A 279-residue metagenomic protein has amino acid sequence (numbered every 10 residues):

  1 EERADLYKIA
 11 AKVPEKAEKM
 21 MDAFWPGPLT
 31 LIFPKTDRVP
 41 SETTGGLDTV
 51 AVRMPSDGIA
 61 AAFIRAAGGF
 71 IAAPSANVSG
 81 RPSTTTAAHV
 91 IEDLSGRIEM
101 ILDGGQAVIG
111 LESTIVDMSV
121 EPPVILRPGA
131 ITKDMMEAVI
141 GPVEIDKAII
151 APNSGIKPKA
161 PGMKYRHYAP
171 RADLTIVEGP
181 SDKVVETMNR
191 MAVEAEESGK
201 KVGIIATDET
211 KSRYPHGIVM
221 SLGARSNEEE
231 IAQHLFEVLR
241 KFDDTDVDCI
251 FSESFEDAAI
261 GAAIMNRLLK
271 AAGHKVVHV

Functional and structural regions predicted by a protein language model:
E1-V279: Active-site-adjacent structural elements in enzyme catalytic cores
